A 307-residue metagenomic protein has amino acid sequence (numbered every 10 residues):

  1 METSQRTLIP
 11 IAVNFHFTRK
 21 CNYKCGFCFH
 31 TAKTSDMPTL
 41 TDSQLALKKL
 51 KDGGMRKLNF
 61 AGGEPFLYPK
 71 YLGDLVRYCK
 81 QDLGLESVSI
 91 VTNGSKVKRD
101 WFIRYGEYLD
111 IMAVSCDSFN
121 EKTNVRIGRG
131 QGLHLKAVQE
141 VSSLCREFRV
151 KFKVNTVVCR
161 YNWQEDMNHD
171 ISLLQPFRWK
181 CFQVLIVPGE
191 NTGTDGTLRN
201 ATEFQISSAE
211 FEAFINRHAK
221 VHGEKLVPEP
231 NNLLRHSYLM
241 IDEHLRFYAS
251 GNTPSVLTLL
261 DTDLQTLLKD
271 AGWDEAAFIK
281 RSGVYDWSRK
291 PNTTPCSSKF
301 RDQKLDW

Functional and structural regions predicted by a protein language model:
E2-S87, R99-D100: Conserved alpha-helical substructure of the radical SAM core
I11-F15, L58-F60, V88-I90, M112-V114 (+2 more regions): Hydrophobic faces of well-ordered beta-strands that scaffold small-molecule active sites in alpha/beta enzyme cores
K24, G62, N93, E243-L245: Residue-level recognition of short loop/turn positions
K51-D52, R104-E107, I171-L174: Acidic (Asp/Glu)-rich catalytic clusters
G63-P65, N93-S95, D117-F119, V157-C159 (+1 more regions): Active-site beta-loop-alpha junctions enriched in small/polar residues
D82-G84, Y108, F148: Helix C-cap/helix->beta junction micro-motif
E121-W307: Radical SAM enzyme [4Fe-4S]-AdoMet core and its adjacent flexible, acidic and glycine-rich loops/tails across
